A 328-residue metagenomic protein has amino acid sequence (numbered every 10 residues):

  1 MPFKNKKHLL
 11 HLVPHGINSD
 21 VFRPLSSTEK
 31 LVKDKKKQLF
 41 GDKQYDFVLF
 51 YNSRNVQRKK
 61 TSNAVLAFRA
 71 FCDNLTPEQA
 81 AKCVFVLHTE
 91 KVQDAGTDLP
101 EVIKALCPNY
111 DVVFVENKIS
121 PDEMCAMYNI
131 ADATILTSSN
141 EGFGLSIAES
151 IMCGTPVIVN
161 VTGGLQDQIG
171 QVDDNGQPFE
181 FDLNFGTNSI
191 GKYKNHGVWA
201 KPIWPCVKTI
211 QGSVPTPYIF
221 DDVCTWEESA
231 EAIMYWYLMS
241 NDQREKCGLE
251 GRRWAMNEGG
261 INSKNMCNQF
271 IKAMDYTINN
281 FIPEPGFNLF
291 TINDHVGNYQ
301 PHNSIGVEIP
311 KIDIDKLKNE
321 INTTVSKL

Functional and structural regions predicted by a protein language model:
G16: Carbohydrate-associated surface elements
G41-K59, V65-F68, F85: Conserved donor-binding/catalytic core segment of Leloir-type glycosyltransferases
Q79-L99, N117: Glycosyltransferase donor-sugar binding loop
G96-D122, N175: Nucleotide-activated donor-binding/catalytic signature segment of Leloir-type glycosyltransferases, i.e., the conserved
A126-A131: Short alpha-helical donor nucleotide-sugar binding micro-motif in glycosyltransferases
S139: Aromatic "clamp/platform" in nucleotide-sugar-dependent glycosyltransferases that forms part of the donor/acceptor
P156-V159, I169-G170, G176-L183: Short hydrophobic beta-strand element within catalytic cores of glycosyltransferases and related nucleotide-activated
A200-L328: C-terminal amphipathic helix plus adjacent low-complexity, charged tail appended to glycosyltransferase catalytic
